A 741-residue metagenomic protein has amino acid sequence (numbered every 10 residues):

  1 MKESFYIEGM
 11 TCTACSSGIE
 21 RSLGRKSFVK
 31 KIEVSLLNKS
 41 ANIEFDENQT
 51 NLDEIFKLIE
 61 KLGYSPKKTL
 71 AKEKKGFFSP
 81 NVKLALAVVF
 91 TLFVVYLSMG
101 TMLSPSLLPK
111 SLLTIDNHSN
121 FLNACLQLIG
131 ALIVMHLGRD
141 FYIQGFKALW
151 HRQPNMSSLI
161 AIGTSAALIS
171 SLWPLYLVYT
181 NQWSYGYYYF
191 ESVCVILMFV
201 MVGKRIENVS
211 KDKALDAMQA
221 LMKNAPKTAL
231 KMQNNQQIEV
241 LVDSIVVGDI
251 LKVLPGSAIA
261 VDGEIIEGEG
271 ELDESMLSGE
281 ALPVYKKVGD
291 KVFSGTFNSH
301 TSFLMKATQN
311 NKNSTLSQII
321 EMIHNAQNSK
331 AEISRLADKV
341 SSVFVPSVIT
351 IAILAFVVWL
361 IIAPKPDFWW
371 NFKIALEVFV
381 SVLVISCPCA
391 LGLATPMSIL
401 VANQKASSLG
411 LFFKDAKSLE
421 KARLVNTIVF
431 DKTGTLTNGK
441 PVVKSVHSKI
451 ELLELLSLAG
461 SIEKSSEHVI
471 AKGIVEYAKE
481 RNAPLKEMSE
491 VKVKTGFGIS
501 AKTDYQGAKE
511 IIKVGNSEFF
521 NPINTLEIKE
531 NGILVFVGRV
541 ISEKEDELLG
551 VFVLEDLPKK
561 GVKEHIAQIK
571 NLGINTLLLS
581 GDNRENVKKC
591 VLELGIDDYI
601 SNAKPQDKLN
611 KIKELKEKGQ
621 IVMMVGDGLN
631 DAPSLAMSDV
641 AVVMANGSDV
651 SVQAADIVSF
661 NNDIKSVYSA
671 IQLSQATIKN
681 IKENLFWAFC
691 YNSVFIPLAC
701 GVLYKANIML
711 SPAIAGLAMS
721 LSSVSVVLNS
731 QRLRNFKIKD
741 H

Functional and structural regions predicted by a protein language model:
M1-L122, Q236, S317, E321-S329 (+1 more regions): Flexible metal-binding regulatory segments at protein termini and peripheral loops
S17, N38, Y505-E510, R539-E683: Conserved ATP-binding TGD loop and adjacent catalytic N/P-domain core of P-type ATPases
K26-D46, L52-D53, Y188, A220-N313 (+2 more regions): Conserved cytosolic catalytic loops of P-type ATPases
F78-T228, K339, P346, V446 (+1 more regions): Transmembrane helix-loop-helix hairpins at the membrane interface
L103-H118, W150, I169, K405 (+6 more regions): Membrane-embedded alpha-helical bundles of multi-pass transporters
L132-F141, G145-H151, S158, S165 (+5 more regions): Hydrophobic alpha-helical transmembrane segments
V193-P255, K286, N586, C590 (+2 more regions): Juxtamembrane coupling segments of multi-pass membrane pumps/enzymes
V443-I574, R584, I596-I612: P-type ATPase nucleotide-binding
